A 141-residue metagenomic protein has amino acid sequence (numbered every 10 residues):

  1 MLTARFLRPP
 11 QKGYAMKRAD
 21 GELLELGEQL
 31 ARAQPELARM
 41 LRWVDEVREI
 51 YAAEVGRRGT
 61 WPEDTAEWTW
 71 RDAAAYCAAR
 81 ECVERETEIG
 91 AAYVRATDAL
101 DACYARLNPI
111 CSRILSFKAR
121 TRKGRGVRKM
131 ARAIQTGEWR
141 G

Functional and structural regions predicted by a protein language model:
M1-L7, T121: N-terminal export leaders
F6-L7, R32, G59: Compositionally biased, intrinsically disordered/low-complexity regions enriched for serine, proline and threonine
G13-G56, G90-T97: Short, charge/polar-rich alpha-helical segments
E36-M40, C77-R120, R140: Amphipathic alpha-helical coiled-coil segments
V44-A92: Mixed-charge, low-complexity intrinsically disordered segments
G59, T65-R71, A105-G141: Extended, charge-rich alpha-helical segments
